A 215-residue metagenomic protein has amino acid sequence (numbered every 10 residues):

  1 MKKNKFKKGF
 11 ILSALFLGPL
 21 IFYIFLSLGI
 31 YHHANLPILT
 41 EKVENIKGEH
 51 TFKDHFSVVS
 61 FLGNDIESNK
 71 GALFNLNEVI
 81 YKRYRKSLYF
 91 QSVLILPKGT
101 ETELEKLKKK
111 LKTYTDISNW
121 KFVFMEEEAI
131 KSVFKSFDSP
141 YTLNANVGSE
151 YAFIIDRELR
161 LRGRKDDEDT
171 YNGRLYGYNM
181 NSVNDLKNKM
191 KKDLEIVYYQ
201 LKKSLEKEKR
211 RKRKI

Functional and structural regions predicted by a protein language model:
F6-G29: Hydrophobic membrane-insertion alpha-helices, especially the h-region of bacterial N-terminal signal peptides
L28-I46: Alpha-helical transmembrane signal-anchor/signal-peptide segments
T51-L76: Short active-site neighborhood of thiol/selenol oxidoreductases, capturing the structured segment around
N64-N69, K98-T102, L161: Short acidic, S/G/P-rich loop/turn micro-motifs used as interaction or catalytic elements
A72-L94: Conserved helix-turn-beta segment immediately C-terminal to the redox Cys motif in thioredoxin-like folds
L88-T102, S118-A129: Thiol-based oxidoreductase modules, predominantly thioredoxin-like and allied folds used for disulfide exchange
K108-Y151: Short, internal strand/loop/helix patches that form the active-site neighborhood or redox-interaction surface
S149-I215: Thiol-/selenol-based redox modules, centered on thioredoxin-like and closely related oxidoreductase domains
